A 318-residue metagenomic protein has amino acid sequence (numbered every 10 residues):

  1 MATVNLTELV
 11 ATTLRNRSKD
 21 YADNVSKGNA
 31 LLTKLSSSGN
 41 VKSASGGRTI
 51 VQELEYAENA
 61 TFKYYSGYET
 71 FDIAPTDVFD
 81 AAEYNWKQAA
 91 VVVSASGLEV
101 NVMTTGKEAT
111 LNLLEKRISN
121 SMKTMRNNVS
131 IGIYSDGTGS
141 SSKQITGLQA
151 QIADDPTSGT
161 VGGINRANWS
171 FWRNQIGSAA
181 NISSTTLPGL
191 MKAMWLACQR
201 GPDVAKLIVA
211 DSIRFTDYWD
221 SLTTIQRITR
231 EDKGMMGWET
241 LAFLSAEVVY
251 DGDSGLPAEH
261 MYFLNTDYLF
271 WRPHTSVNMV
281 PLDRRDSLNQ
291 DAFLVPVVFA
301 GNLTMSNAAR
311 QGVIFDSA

Functional and structural regions predicted by a protein language model:
M1-A318: Flexible, glycine/threonine- and acidic-rich loop/arm segments that mediate assembly and lattice contacts in viral
